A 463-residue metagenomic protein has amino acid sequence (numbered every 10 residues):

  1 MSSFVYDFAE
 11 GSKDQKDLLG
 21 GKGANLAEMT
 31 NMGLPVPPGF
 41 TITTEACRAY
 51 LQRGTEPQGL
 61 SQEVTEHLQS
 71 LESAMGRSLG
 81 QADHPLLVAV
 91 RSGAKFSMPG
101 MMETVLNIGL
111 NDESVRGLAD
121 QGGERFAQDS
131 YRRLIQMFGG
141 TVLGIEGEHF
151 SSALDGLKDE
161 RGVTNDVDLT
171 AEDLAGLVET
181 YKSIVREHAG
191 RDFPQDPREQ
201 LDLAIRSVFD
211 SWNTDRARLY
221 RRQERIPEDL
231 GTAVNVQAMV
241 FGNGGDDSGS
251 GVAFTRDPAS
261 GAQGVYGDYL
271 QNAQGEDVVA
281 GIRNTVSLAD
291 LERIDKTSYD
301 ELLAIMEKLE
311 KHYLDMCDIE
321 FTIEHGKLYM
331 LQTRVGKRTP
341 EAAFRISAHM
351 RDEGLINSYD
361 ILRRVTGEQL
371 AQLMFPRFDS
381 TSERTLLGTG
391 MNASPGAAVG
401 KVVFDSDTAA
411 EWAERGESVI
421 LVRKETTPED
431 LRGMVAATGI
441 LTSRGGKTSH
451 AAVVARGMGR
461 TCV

Functional and structural regions predicted by a protein language model:
M1-T385, E411-A413, E417-I420, E425-R432 (+3 more regions): Nucleotide/phosphate-binding sheet-loop regions of phosphoryl- and nucleotidyl-transfer enzymes
T389-K424: Phosphate-handling DNA/RNA-contact segment within nucleic-acid enzymes
A437-R444, C462: A short, small-residue-rich loop immediately preceding and capping a beta-strand
G459: A short alpha->beta transition loop at the rim of the catalytic pocket in nucleotide-sugar-dependent
